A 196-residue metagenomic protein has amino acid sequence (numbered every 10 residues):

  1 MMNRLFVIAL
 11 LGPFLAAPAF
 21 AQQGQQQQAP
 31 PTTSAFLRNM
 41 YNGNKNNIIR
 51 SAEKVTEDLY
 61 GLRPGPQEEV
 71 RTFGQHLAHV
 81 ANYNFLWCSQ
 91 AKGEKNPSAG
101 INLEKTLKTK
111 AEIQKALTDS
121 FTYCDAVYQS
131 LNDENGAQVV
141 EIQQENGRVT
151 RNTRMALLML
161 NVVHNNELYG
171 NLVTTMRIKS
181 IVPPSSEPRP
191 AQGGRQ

Functional and structural regions predicted by a protein language model:
M1-L5: Positively charged n-region of N-terminal signal peptides that target proteins for export
F6-P18: Bacterial N-terminal signal peptides
Q25-S34: N-terminal low-complexity, Pro/Thr/Ser-rich intrinsically disordered segments that act as propeptides or flexible
R38, N42-I49, Y60-N102, I142-Q196: Short, contiguous alpha-helical
N47, S51-A52, C88, Y123 (+1 more regions): Well-ordered alpha-helical scaffold segments within catalytic/enzyme domains
T56-Y60, K92, Q129, D133-G136: Short, flexible helix-adjacent loops and helix caps
T106-I142, R151-Y169: Acidic/histidine-rich alpha-helical segments that form the ligand environment of transition-metal centers
